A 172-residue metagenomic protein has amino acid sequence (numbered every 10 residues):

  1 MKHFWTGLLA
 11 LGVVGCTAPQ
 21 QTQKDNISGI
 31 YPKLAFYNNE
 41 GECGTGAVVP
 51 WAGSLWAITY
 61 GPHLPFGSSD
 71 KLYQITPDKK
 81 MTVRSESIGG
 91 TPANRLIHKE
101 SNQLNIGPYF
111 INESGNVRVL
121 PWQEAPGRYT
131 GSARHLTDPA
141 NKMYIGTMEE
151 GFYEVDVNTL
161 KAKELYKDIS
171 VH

Functional and structural regions predicted by a protein language model:
K2-L8: Sec-dependent signal peptide recognition, specifically the positively charged N-region followed immediately by
G15-K24: Bacterial Sec-dependent signal peptides at the C-terminal "C-region" and cleavage site
P32-N38, M81-E86, V117-P126, K161-Y166: A short beta-strand motif characteristic of beta-propeller blades
L34-D70, G90-R95: Beta-strand-rich domains and repeat architectures in extracellular enzymes and scaffolds, especially beta-propellers
E40-A47, E86-S101, E124-N141, K167-H172: Repeated scaffold domains used in trafficking and secretory/extracellular systems, primarily beta-propellers
S54-Y60, P65, H98-F110, H135-Y153: Short beta-strand elements that form the blades of beta-propeller/WD-repeat-like and other beta-sheet-rich scaffold
W56-G89, G107-N116, L120-P121, D156: Beta-propeller domains
G151, V155, L160-K163: Long, leucine/valine-rich, helix-dominated scaffolding and oligomerization segments
